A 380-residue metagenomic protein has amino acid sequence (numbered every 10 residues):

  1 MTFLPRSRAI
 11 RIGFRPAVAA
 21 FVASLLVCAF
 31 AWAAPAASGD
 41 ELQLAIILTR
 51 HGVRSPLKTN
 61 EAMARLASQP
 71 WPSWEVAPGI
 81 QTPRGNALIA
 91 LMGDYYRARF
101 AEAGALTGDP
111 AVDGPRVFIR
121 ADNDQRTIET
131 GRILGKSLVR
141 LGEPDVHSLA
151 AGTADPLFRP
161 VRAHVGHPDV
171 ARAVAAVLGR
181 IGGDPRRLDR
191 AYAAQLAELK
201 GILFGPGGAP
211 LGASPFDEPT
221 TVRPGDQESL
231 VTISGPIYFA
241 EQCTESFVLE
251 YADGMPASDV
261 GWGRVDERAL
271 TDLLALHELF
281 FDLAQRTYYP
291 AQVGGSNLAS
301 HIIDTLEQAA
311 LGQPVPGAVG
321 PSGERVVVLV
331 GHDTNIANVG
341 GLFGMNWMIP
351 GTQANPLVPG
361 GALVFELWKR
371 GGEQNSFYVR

Functional and structural regions predicted by a protein language model:
M1-F14: N-terminal secretory signal peptides that target proteins for export/translocation
L4-R6, A23, A37, A213: Intrinsically disordered, low-complexity segments enriched in Ser/Pro/Gly/Ala and basic residues
P5-S7, A19, T153-A154: Intrinsically disordered, low-complexity Ser/Thr- and Pro-rich stretches
R8, L25, A64-A67: Intrinsically disordered, low-complexity regions enriched in Ser/Pro/Gly/Gln/His and often acidic
A17-A29: Bacterial N-terminal signal peptides
A31-A36: Signal peptide processing junction and immediate N-terminal pro/mature segment of secreted/exported proteins
A37-R116, D122-V327, G331-R380: Signature for phosphate-centric chemistry
